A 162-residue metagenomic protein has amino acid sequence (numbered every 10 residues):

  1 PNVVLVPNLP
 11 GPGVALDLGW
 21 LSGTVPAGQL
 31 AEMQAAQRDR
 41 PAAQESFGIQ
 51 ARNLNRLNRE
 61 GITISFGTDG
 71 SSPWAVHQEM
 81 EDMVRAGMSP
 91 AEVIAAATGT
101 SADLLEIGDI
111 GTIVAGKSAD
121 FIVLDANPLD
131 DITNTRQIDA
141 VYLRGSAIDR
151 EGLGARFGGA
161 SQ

Functional and structural regions predicted by a protein language model:
P1-F47: Active-site gating loops and adjacent loop-to-helix segments of metal-dependent hydrolytic enzymes
L5-V6, P90, V141: Short hydrophobic/aromatic-enriched beta-strand-loop microsegments
V14, R144, I148-Q162: Extracellular/periplasmic ectodomains of large secreted or surface enzymes and adhesion receptors
L16-D17, V76, T133-N134, G152-L153: Short glycine-/acidic-enriched loop or helix-start segments at secondary-structure transitions that form or flank
A35-N127, A147: His/Asp/Glu-enriched, well-ordered alpha-helical/loop segment that forms or immediately abuts the divalent-metal
D130: Small/polar (Gly/Ser/Thr/Ala-rich) solvent-exposed segments that form structured loops/beta-strands/short helices used
T135-V141: Short, compositionally biased
